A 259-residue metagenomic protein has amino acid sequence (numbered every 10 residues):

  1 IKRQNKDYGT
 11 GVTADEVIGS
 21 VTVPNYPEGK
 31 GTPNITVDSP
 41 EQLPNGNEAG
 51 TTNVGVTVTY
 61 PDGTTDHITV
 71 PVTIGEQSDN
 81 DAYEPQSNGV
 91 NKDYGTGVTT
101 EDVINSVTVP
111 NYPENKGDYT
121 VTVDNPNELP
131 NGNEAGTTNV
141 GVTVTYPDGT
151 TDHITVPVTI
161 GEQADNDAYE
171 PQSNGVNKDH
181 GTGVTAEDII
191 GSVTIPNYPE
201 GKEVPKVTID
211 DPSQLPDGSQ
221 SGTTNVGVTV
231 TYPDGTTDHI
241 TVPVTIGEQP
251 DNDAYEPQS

Functional and structural regions predicted by a protein language model:
I1-G31, P71-G117, P157-E203, P243-S259: Solvent-exposed, low-complexity, repeat-rich "mucin-like" stalks and linkers
E28-P61, E114-P147, E200-P233: Serine/threonine-rich, repeat-prone extracellular segments and beta-strand-based repeat modules of secreted/surface
T65-V70, T151-V156, T237-V242: Extracellular and select intracellular beta-sandwich modules with Ser/Thr-enriched, small-residue motifs on
